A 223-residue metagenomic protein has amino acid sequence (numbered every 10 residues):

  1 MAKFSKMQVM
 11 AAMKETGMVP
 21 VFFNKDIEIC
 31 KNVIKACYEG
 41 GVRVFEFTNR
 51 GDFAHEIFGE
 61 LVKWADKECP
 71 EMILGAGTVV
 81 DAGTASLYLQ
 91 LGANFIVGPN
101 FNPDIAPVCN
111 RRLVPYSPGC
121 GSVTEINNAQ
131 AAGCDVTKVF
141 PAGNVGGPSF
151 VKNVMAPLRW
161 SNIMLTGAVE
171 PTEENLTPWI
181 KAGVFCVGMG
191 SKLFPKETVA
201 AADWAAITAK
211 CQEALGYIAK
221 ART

Functional and structural regions predicted by a protein language model:
M1-G75, V79-G83, L87-L91, K181 (+1 more regions): Conserved N-terminal beta1-alpha1 strand-loop-helix module at the mouth
G17-F22, F45-F47, L74-G77, I96-V97 (+4 more regions): Hydrophobic faces of well-ordered beta-strands that scaffold small-molecule active sites in alpha/beta enzyme cores
V21-K25, T48-D52, G77-D81, F101 (+4 more regions): Active-site beta-loop-alpha junctions enriched in small/polar residues
Y38-R43, L89-I96, N110-S117, A131-V136 (+2 more regions): Glycine-enriched alpha-helix->loop->beta-strand junction motifs that scaffold or abut catalytic
R43, I96-I105, K138-G147, G183-W204: Glycine-rich phosphate-binding active-site loops on the catalytic face of alpha/beta enzymes
R43-D52, T84, L89-L91, R112 (+2 more regions): Glycine/Thr-rich beta-alpha phosphate-binding loop at enzyme active sites
I73-G75, D81-G119, V123: Helix-adjacent hinge/juxtasegments
D81-L91, T124-G133, V169-V187: Catalytic cores of alpha/beta
